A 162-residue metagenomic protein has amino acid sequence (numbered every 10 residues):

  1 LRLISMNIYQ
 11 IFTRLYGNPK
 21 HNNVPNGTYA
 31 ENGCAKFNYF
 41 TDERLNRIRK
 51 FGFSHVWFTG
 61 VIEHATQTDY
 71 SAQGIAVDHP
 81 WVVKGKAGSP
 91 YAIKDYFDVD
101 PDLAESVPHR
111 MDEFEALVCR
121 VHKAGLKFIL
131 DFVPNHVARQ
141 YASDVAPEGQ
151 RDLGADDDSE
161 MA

Functional and structural regions predicted by a protein language model:
L1-K127, N135-M161: N-terminal structural segment of carbohydrate-active enzymes
